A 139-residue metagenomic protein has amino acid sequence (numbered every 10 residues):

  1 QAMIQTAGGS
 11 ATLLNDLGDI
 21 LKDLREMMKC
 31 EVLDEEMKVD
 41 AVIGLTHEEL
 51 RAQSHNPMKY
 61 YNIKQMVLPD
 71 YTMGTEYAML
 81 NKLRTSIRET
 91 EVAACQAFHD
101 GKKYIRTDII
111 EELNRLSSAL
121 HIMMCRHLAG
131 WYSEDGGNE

Functional and structural regions predicted by a protein language model:
Q1-E139: Phosphate/pyrophosphate-binding loop motifs in nucleotide- or prenyl diphosphate-using proteins
